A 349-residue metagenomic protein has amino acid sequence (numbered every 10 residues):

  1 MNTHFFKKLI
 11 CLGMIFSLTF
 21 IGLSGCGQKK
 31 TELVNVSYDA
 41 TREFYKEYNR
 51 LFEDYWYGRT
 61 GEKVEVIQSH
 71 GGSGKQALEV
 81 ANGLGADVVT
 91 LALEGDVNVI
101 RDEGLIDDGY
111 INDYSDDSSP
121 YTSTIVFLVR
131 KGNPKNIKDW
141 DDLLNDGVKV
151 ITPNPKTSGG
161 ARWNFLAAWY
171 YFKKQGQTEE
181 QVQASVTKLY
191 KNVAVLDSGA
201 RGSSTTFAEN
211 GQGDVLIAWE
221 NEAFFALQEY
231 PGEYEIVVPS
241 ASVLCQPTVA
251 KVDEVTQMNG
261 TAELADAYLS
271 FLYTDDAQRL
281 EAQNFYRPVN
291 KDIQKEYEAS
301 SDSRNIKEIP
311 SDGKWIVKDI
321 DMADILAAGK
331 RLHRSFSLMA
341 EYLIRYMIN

Functional and structural regions predicted by a protein language model:
M1-E32: Short, low-complexity disordered leader/linker segments with a strong preference for bacterial N-terminal type II
C26-E103, D113-Y114, W219: Early extracytoplasmic/lumenal segment of secretory-pathway proteins
A40-F44, Y48, Q76, G85 (+9 more regions): Stable alpha-helical elements in mature extracytoplasmic
G83-V89, G147-K149, N210-A218: Alpha-to-beta junction loops
R101-K173: A conserved helix-loop-strand patch within extracytoplasmic ligand-binding domains of the periplasmic binding
S119-T124, V186-Y190, D197-S198, E229-M258 (+2 more regions): Periplasmic-binding protein-like
Q175-S240: Ligand-binding pocket segment of bilobal, Venus flytrap-like solute-binding proteins
T256-N349: Extracellular/periplasmic juxtamembrane helices and adjacent flexible linkers that interface with membrane partners
